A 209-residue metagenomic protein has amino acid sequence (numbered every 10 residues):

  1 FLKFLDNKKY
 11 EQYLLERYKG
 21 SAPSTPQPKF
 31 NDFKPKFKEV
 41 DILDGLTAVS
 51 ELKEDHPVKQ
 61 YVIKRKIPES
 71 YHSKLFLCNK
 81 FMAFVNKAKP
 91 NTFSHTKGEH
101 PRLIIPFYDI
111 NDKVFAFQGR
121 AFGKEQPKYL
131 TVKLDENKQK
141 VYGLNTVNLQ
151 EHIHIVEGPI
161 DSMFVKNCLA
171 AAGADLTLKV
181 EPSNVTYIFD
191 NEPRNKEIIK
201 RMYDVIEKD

Functional and structural regions predicted by a protein language model:
F1-L14, S73-H100: Short, small/acidic-rich helices and loops at N termini and domain boundaries of DNA replication/processing enzymes
F1-S70, P193, K200-E207: Non-catalytic accessory segments of DNA primases and related replication-initiation nucleases
K8, K59, E69, K74 (+4 more regions): Intrinsically disordered, low-complexity segments enriched in small/polar residues
V40-V49, K64, S73, V114 (+2 more regions): Generic secondary-structure boundary/loop-capping signal
R65-N79, N167-L178: Short, well-structured beta-strand/strand-turn elements
A83-N184, F189, I198: Phosphate-handling DNA/RNA-contact segment within nucleic-acid enzymes
A174, K208-D209: Active-site or metal-binding loop neighborhoods of secreted/extracellular toxin and effector enzymes
